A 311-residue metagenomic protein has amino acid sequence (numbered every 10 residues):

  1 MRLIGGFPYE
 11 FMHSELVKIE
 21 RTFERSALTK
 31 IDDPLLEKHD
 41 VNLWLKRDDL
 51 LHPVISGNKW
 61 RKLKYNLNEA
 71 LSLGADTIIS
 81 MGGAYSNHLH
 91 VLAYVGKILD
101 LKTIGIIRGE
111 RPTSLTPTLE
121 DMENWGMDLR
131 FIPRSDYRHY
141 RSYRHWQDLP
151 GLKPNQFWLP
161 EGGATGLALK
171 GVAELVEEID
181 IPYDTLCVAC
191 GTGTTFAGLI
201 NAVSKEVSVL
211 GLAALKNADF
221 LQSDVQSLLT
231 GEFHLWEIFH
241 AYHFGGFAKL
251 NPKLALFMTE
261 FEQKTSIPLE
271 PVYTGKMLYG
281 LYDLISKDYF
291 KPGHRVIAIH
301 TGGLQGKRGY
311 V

Functional and structural regions predicted by a protein language model:
R2-V311: PLP-dependent amino-acid enzyme catalytic core
